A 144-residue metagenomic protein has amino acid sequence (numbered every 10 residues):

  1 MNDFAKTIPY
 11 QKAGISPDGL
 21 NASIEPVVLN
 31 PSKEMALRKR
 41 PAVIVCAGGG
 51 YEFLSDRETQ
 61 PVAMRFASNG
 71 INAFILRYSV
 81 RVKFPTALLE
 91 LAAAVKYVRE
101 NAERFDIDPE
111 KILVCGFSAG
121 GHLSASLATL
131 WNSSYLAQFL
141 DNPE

Functional and structural regions predicted by a protein language model:
M1-R38, P85: N-terminal cap/lid segment of alpha/beta-hydrolase-fold proteins
L37, S55-F74: Short amphipathic alpha-helix adjacent to the substrate-entry channel of hydrolases
K39-G48: Short beta-strand element of the alpha/beta-hydrolase
A42, A67-R77, L113: A fold-wide structural signal in alpha/beta-hydrolase
C46-A47, L76-S79, F117, L127-A128: Active-site-proximal beta-strand/loop segments in catalytic clefts of secreted hydrolases
Y51-E52: N-terminal cap/recognition module
S55-D56, I75-P109: Catalytic nucleophile-loop/oxyanion-hole region of alpha/beta-hydrolase and closely related hydrolase-like folds
A93-E144: Primarily recognizes the serine-hydrolase "nucleophile elbow" in alpha/beta-hydrolase and SGNH/GDSL folds
